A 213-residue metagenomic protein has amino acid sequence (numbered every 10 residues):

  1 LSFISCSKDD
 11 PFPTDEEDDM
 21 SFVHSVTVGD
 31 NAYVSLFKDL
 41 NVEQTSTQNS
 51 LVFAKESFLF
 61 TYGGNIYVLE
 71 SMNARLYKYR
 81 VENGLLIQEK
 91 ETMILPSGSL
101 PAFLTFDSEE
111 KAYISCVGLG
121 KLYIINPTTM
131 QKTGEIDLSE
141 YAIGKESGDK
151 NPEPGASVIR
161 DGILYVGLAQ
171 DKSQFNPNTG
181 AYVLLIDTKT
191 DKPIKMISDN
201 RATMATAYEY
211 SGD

Functional and structural regions predicted by a protein language model:
S2-V28: Bacterial Sec-dependent N-terminal signal peptides
S21-S25, N65-V68, K111-I114, L164-V166 (+1 more regions): Conserved beta-propeller blade signature
T27-N31, L69-N73, S115-G118, S173-A181: Short, solvent-exposed loop/turn segments at conserved positions within beta-propeller repeat blades
K38-N41, R80-L85, N126-M130, D187-D191: Short loop/turn segments that connect beta-strands within beta-propeller blades
S46-V52, K90-S97, E135-K150, K192-Y208: Surface-exposed loop and turn segments in beta-propeller and other repeat-based domains that flank or scaffold
V52-G64, S99-D107, K145-S157, R201-G212: Repeated scaffold domains used in trafficking and secretory/extracellular systems, primarily beta-propellers
E91-E109, S115-Y123, P127-R160: Asp-box/WD-like beta-propeller blade repeats and closely related beta-sheet repeat scaffolds
T179-K189: Beta-propeller blade signature
